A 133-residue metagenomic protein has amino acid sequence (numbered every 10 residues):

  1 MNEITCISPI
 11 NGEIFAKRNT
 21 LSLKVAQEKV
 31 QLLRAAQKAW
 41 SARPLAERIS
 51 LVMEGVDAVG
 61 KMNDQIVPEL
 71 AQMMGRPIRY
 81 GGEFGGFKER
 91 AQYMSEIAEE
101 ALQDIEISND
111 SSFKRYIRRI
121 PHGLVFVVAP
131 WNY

Functional and structural regions predicted by a protein language model:
M1-K114: N-terminal Rossmann-like NAD(P)+-binding subdomain of aldehyde/semialdehyde dehydrogenases
E106-Y133: Conserved small-residue-rich beta-alpha loop and adjacent elements that most often cradle the phosphate/pyrophosphate
